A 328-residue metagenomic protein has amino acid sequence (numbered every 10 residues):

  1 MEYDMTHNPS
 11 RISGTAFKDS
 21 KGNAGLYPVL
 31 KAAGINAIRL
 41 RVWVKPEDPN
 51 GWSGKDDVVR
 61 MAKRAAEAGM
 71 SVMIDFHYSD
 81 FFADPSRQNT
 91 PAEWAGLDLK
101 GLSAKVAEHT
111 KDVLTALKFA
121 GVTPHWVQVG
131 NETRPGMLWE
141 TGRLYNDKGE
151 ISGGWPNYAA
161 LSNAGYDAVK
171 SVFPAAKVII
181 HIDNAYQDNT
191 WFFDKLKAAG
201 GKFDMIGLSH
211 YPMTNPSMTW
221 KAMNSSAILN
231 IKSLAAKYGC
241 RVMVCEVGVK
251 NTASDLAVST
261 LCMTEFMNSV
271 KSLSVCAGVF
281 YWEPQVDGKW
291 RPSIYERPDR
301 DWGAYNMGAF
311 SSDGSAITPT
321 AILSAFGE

Functional and structural regions predicted by a protein language model:
M1-M5, I38-L40, V72-F76, H125-V129 (+4 more regions): Hydrophobic faces of well-ordered beta-strands that scaffold small-molecule active sites in alpha/beta enzyme cores
M1-V29: Boundary/entry segment of secreted carbohydrate-active catalytic domains
S10-K21, V44-D56, R134-M137, H181-W191 (+3 more regions): Acidic-and-aromatic substrate-binding clefts and catalytic sites of carbohydrate-active enzymes
T15-K18, L144-Y145, A236, A253-S269 (+1 more regions): Aromatic-rich peripheral "rim/lid" segments of glycoside hydrolase catalytic domains that contact and position glycan
N23, V58, L102, V106-T110 (+7 more regions): Aromatic/hydrophobic pocket-lining residues that form the small-molecule binding cavity in soluble enzyme cores
L26-Y27, S171-K177, Q187-V258, N268-C276: Glycoside hydrolase catalytic-domain groove-lining segments
P28-G154, Y158-V178, D183: Substrate-binding cleft and catalytic face of glycoside hydrolase catalytic domains, especially the flexible beta-alpha
G96-K100, A107, K111, T115-H125 (+2 more regions): Structural recognition of alpha->loop->beta junctions
